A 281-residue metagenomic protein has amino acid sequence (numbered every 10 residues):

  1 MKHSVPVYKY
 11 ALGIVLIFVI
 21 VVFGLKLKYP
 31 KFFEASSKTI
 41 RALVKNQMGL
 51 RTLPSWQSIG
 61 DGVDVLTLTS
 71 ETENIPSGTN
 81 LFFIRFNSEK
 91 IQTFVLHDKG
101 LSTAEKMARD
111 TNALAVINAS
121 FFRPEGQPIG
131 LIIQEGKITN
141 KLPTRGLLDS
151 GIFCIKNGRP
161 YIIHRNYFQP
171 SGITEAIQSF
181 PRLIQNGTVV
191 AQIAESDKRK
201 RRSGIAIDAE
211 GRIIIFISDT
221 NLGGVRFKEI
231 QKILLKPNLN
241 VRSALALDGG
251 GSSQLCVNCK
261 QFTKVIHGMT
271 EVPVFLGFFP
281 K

Functional and structural regions predicted by a protein language model:
P6-T144: Zymogen propeptides
N74-S77, D98-L101, N166-S171, S218-L222: Short, solvent-exposed aromatic-acidic interface loops
T79-L81, D110-N112, L148, Q178 (+2 more regions): Extracytoplasmic
F83, I152, G204: Short, surface-exposed charged micro-motifs
S88, N157, H164-N166, Q185-G187 (+3 more regions): Short, structured patches in soluble enzyme cores that scaffold and shape functional sites
I91, R159-Y161, R212-I213, Q261: Hydrophobic residues embedded in beta-strands of well-ordered beta-sheets
I117, F122-E195: Active-site-adjacent helix-turn-beta-strand microarchitecture at beta-sheet edges that either contains or buttresses
G126-G146, A194-A246, S252-K281: Conserved, well-ordered active-site substructure
